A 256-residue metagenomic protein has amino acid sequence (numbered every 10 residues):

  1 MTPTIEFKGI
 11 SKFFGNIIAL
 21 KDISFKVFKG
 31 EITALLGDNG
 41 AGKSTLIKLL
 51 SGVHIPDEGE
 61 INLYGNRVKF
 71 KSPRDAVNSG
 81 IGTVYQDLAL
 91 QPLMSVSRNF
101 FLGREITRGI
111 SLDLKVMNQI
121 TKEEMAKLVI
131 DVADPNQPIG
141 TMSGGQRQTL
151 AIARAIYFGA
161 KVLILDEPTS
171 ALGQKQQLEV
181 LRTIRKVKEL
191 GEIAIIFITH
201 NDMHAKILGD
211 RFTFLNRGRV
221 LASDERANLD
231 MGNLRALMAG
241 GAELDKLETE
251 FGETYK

Functional and structural regions predicted by a protein language model:
T2-K256: Glycine-rich phosphate-binding loops of nucleotide-dependent enzymes
